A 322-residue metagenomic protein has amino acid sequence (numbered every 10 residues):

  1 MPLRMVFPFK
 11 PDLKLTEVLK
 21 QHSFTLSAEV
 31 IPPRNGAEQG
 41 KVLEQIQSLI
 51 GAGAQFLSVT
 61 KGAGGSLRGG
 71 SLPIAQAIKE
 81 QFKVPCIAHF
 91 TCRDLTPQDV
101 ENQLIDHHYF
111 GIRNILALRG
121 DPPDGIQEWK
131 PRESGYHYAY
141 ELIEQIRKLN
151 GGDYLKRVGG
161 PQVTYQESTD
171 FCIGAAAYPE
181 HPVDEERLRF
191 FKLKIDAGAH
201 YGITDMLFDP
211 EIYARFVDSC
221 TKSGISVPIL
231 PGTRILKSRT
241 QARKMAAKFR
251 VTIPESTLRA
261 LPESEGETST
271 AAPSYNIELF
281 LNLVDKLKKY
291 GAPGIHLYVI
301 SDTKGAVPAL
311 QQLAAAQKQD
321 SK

Functional and structural regions predicted by a protein language model:
P2-F56: Conserved N-terminal beta1-alpha1 strand-loop-helix module at the mouth
F7-D12, E133-Q166, A176-H181, K222-L283 (+1 more regions): Active-site pocket-lining/capping segments in soluble small-molecule metabolic enzymes
P8-T16, A37-Q39, G65-A77, T96-N102 (+5 more regions): Active-site-adjacent beta->alpha loops and helix N-cap segments on the catalytic face of soluble alpha/beta enzymes
T25-K41, C86-Q98, F171-E186, E263-E278: Active-site mouth loops of central-metabolism enzymes
L26-P32, L57-V59, C86-F90, I115-A117 (+5 more regions): Hydrophobic faces of well-ordered beta-strands that scaffold small-molecule active sites in alpha/beta enzyme cores
V30-R34, K61-G65, C92-D94, R119-P123 (+4 more regions): Active-site-proximal loop/turn and secondary-structure-junction residues that shape catalytic pockets, frequently
A52-G53, Q145-Y154, Q166, F171 (+2 more regions): A structural motif corresponding to the C-terminal end of an alpha-helix and its immediate exit/capping segment
C92-F110: Glycine-rich anion/phosphate-binding loops
